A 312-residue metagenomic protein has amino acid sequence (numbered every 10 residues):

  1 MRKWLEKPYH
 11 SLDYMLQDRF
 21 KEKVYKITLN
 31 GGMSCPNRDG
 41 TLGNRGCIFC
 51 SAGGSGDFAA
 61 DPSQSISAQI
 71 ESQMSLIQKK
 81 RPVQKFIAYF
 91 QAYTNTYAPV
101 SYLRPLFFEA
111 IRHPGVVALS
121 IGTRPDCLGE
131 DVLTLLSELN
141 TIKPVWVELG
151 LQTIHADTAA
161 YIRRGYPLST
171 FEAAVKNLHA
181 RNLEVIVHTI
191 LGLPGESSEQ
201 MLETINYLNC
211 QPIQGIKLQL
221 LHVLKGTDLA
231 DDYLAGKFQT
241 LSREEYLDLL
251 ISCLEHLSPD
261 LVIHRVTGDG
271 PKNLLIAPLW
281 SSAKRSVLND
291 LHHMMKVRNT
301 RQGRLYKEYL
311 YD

Functional and structural regions predicted by a protein language model:
M1-I87: N-terminal [4Fe-4S]-dependent radical SAM core
R2-Y14, D18, K23-Y25, G215 (+1 more regions): Auxiliary Fe-S-binding modules of radical SAM enzymes
Y25-L29, F86-A88, L119-I121, V145-L149 (+3 more regions): Hydrophobic faces of well-ordered beta-strands that scaffold small-molecule active sites in alpha/beta enzyme cores
C47, E109-V116, E203-L218, L288-R301: Structural recognition of alpha->loop->beta junctions
G53-Q73, I77-V100, G115-L128, P144-T170 (+1 more regions): Core AdoMet radical
I77-K79, L106-P114, T134-P144, K176-A180: Acidic (Asp/Glu)-rich catalytic clusters
V100-F108, G129-E138, I162, M201: Distinct, well-ordered alpha-helical segments
S169-D228, E244-T267: Conserved C-terminal portion of the radical SAM core fold that forms the substrate/S-adenosylmethionine-binding
